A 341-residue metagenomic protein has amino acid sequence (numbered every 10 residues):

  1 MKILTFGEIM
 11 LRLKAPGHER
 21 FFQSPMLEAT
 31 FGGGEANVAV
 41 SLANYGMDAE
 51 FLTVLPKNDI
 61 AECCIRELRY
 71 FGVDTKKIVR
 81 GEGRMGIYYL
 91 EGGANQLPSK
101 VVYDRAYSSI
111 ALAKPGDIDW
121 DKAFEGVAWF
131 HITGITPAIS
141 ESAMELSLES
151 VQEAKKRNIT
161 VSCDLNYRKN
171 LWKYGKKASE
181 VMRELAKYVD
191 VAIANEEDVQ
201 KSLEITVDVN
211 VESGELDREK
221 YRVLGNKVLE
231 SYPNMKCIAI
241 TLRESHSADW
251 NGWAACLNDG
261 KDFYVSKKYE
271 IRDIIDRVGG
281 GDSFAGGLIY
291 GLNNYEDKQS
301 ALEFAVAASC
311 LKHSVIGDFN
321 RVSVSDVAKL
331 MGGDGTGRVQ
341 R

Functional and structural regions predicted by a protein language model:
M1-V73, A94-Q96, A113-P115, D273-I275 (+1 more regions): Glycine-rich phosphate/adenosyl-contacting loop at the front of the ribokinase-like
L4-E19, N251-K267: Acidic-glycine-rich active-site phosphate/pyrophosphate-binding loop
D48-I135, V327-R341: Conserved N-terminal subdomain of the carbohydrate kinase-like
A49, T75, V161-S162, I193: Hydrophobic beta-strand scaffold residues
E153-T160, Y232-K236: A short helix->loop->beta-strand "cap" motif at the edges of active sites that frequently abuts
N158-L165, L171: Short beta-strand/loop segments at the ligand-binding rim of alpha/beta enzyme cores
L171-K261: Conserved phosphate/ATP/ADP-binding segment of small-molecule kinases
Y264-D334: Conserved post-catalytic alpha-helical subdomain immediately downstream of the catalytic base and nucleotide-binding
